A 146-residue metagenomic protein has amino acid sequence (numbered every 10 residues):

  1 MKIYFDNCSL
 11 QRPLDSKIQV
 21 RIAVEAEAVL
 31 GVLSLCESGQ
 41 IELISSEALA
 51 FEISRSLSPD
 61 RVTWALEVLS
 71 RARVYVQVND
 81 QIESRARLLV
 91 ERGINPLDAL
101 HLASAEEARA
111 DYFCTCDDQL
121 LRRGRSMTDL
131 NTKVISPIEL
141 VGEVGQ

Functional and structural regions predicted by a protein language model:
K2, S16-A26, E91-R92, E106-Q146: Acidic, PIN/NYN-like endoribonuclease modules and their adjacent C-terminal/linker elements
Y4-L57, S70, Y75, I138-G142: PIN/NYN-family metal-dependent endoribonuclease catalytic core
S9, L49, I82, L100-H101 (+1 more regions): Alpha-helix capping/helix-boundary segments
L14-I18, Q81-V90: Short, basic, glycine/proline-bearing loop/turn elements
F51-R55, I94, D118-L120: Acidic, metal-coordinating catalytic cores used for nucleic-acid/nucleotide bond scission and strand-transfer chemistry
P59-V68, R123-D129: Short, aromatic/basic amphipathic alpha-helical patches
V62-E83, R87: Helix-adjacent hinge/juxtasegments
Q77, P96-A99, T115: Short beta-strand scaffold positions
